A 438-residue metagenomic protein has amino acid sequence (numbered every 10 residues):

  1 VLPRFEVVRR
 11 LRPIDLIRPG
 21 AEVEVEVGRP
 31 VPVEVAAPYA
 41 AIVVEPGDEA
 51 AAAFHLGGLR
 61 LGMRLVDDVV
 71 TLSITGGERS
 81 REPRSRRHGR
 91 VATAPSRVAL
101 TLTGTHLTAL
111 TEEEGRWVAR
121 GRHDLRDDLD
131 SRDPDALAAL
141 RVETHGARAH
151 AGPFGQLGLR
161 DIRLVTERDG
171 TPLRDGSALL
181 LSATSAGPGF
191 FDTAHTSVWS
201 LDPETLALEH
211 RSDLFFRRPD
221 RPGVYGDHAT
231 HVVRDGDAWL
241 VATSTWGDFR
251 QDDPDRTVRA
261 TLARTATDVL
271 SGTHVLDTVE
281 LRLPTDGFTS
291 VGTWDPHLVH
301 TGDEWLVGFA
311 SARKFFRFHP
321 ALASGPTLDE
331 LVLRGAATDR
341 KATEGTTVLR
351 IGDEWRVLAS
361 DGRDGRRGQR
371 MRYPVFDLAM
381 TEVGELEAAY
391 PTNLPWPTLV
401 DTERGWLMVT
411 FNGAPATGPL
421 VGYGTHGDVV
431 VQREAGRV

Functional and structural regions predicted by a protein language model:
V1-V438: Carbohydrate-active catalytic/glycan-binding domains of CAZyme proteins, especially the secreted or lumenal ectodomains
